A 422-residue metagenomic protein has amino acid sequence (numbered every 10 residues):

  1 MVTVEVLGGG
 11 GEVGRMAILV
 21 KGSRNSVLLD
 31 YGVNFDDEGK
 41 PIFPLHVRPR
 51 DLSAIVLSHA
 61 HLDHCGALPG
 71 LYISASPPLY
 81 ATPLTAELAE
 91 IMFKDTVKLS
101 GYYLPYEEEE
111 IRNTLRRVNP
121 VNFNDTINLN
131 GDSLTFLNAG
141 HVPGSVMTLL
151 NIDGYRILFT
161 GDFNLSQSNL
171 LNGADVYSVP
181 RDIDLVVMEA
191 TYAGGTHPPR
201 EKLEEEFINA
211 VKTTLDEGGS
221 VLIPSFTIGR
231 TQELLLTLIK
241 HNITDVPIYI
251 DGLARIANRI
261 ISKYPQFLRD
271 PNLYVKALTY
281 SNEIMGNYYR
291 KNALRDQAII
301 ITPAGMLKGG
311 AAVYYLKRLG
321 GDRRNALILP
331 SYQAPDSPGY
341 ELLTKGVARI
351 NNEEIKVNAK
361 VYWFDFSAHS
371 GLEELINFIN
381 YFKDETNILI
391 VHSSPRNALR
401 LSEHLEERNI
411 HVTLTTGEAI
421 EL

Functional and structural regions predicted by a protein language model:
V2-E12, M16-V56, H61, C65 (+1 more regions): His/Asp/Glu-rich metal-coordinating catalytic cores of metallo-dependent phosphodiesterases/hydrolases acting on
K21-S23, L150-D153, A174-Y177, L203 (+5 more regions): Short, solvent-exposed amphipathic alpha-helical segments in soluble enzyme and RNA/protein-processing domains
S53, D184, A298, N325 (+1 more regions): Conserved acidic residues
R117-F123, L278-N287, L414: Short acidic-hydrophobic, aromatic-tinged amphipathic segments that line or gate anion-handling sites
M188-E205, I223, P271-Y274, V357-E373: Glycine-rich phosphate-binding "P-loop"
I208-P330, P335, V391-H392: Hard-cation-handling environments
G310-L316, S367-K383: A short, acidic, amphipathic alpha-helical segment used as a generic capping/interface helix at domain edges
G321-K356: Redox- and metal-dependent alpha/beta enzyme cores, enriched for Fe-S-associated oxidoreductases and cofactor-handling
